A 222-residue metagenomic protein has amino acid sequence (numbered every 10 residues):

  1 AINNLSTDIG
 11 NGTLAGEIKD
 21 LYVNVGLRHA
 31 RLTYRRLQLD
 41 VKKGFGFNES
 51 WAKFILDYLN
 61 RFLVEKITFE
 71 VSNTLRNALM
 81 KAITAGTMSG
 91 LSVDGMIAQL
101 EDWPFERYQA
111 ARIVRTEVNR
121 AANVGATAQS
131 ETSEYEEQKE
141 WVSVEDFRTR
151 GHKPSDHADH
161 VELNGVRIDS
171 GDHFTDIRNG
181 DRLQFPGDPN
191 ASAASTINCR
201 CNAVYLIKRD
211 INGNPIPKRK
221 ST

Functional and structural regions predicted by a protein language model:
A1-F105, Q109, L206-T222: N-terminal leader/targeting and assembly helices and adjacent pre-domain segments
A1-N24, R28, L100-D102, R115-T222: Activation/maturation switch segments at domain boundaries
D94, A111-I113, E134: Short helix-loop boundary/capping segments
